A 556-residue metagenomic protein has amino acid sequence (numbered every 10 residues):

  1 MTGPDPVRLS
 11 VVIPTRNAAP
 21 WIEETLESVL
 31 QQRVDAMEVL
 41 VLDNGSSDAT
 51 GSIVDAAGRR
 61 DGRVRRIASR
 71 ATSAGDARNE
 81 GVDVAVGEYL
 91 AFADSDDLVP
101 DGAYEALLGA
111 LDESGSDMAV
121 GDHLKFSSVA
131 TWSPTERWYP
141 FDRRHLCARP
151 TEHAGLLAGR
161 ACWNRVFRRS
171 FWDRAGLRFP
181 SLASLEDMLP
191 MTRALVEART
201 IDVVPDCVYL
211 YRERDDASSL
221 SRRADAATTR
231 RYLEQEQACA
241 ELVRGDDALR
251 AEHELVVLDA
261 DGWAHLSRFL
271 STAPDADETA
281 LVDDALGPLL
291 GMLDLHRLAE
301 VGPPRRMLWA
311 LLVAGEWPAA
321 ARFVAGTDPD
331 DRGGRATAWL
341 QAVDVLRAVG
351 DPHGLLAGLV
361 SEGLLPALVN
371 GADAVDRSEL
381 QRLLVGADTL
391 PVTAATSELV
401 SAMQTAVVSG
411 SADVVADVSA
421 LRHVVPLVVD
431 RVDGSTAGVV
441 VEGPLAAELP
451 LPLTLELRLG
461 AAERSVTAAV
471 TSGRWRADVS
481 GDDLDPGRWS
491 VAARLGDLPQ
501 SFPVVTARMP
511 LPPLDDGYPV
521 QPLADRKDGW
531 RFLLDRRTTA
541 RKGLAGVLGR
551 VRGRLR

Functional and structural regions predicted by a protein language model:
M1-G245: Nucleotide-sugar donor-binding/catalytic module of glycosyltransferases that assemble extracellular/cell-envelope
V64, P100, H123, D173-R174 (+9 more regions): Generic preference for hydrophobic/aromatic residues in regular secondary structure cores
T131, D247, E252, L298-M307: A charged alpha-helical hairpin associated with nucleic-acid processing machineries
D206, L210-R214, R222-A248, E252 (+4 more regions): Catalytic core of nucleotide-sugar-dependent glycosyltransferases
A224, W263-S271, E316-P318, L368-G371: Short, charged low-complexity intrinsically disordered segments located at boundaries of structured domains
E234, L249-V257, D351, L355-L359: Residues within HEAT/ARM-like alpha-solenoid scaffolds
E254-S267, E362-L364: Amphipathic alpha-helical repeat scaffolds of TPR domains
A276, A280, G287-R556: Basic, ligand-binding patches in group-transfer machinery, especially extracytoplasmic/periplasmic segments
